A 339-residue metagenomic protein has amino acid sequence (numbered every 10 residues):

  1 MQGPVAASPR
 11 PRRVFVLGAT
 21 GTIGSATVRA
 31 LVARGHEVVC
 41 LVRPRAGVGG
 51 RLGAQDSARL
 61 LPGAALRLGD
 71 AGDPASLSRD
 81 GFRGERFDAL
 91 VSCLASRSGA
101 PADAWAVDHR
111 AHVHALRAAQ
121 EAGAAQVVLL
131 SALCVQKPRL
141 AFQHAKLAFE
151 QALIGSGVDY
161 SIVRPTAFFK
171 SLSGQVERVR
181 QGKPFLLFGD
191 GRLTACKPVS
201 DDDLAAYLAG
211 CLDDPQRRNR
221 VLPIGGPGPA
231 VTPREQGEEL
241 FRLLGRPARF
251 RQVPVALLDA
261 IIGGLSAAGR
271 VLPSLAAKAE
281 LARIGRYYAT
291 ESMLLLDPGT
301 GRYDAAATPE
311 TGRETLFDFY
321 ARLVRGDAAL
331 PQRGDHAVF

Functional and structural regions predicted by a protein language model:
R10-H36: N-terminal Rossmann NAD(P)H-binding glycine-rich loop of SDR-like oxidoreductase domains
H36-P44: Conserved glycine-rich Rossmann-like NAD(P)H-binding loop of the short-chain dehydrogenase/reductase
A46-G50, Q55-A122, C134-Q136: NAD(P)H-binding glycine-rich loop region in Rossmannoid oxidoreductase-like domains and their noncatalytic homologs
S96-G182: Glycine-/Pro-rich loop/turn segments that contact NAD(P) or position catalytic residues in Rossmann-like domains
A111, G191-L212, R220, T232: Substrate-positioning beta->alpha
S171-R178, C211-L222, R246-A248: Glycine/proline-rich active-site loop of Rossmann-fold NAD(P)-dependent oxidoreductases
A195-D202, I224-R242, P254-G263, E314: Substrate-binding strand-loop-helix patch in Rossmann-like NAD(P)-dependent oxidoreductase/epimerase domains
A256-F339: A hydrophobic C-terminal alpha-helical subdomain
